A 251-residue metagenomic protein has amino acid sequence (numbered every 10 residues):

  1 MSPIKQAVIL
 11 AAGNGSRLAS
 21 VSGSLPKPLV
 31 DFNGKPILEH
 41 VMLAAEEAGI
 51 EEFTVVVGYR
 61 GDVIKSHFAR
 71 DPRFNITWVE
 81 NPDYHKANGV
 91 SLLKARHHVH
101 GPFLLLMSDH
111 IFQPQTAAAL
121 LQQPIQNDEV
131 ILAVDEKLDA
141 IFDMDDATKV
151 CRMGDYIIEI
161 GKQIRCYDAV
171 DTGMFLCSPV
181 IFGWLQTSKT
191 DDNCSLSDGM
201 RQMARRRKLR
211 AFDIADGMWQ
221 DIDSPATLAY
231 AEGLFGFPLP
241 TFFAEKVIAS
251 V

Functional and structural regions predicted by a protein language model:
S2-A7, D168-V251: Conserved alpha/beta core of the MobA/IspD/sugar-nucleotide pyrophosphorylase nucleotidyltransferase superfamily
S2-D62, I76: N-terminal glycine-rich phosphate-binding loop and ensuing alpha1 helix
Q6, E51-F53, N75, P102 (+2 more regions): Residues at the starts of beta-strands that form the adenosine-phosphate
R17, H40, V63-S66, N88 (+3 more regions): Phosphate- and divalent-cation-binding pockets in alpha/beta enzyme and binding domains that engage nucleotide-derived
P28, N75-T77, Y156, K208-R210: Conserved beta-strand segments of alpha/beta enzyme cores
K65, D71-T148: Conserved beta-loop-beta/alpha segment of the NTase-like Rossmann-fold superfamily that binds/positions NTPs
Q113-T190: Conserved core of the sugar-phosphate nucleotidyltransferase
